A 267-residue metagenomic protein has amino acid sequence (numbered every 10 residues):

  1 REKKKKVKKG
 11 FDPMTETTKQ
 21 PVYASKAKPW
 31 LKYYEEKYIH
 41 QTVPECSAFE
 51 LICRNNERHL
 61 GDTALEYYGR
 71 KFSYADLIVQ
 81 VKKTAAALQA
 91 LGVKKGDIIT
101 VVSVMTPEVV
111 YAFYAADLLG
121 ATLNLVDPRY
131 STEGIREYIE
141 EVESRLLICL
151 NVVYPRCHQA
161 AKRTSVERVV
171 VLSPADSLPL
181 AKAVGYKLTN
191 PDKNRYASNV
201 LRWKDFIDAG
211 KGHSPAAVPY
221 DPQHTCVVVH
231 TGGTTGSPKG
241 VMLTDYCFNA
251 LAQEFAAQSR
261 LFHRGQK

Functional and structural regions predicted by a protein language model:
R1-K3, V7-F72, D76-L91, K95 (+2 more regions): N-lobe entry segment of adenylate-forming
F11-E16, L91, L118-D205: Structural core segment of the AMP-binding/adenylate-forming
N55, L77, V81-T84, L88 (+7 more regions): Adenylate-forming
T63, D97, A121, H224 (+1 more regions): Surface-exposed loop/turn positions
Y67-F72, T84-Y130, V142, N151: Conserved AMP-binding/adenylate-forming
S73-A75, C226-Q253: Conserved AMP-binding A3 loop
A90-V93, Q258-H263: Glycine-rich helix-loop-beta junction characteristic of Rossmann-like nucleotide cofactor-binding loops
N194-H230, S237, R260-K267: Conserved pre-ATP/AMP-binding loop-to-beta segment of ANL
